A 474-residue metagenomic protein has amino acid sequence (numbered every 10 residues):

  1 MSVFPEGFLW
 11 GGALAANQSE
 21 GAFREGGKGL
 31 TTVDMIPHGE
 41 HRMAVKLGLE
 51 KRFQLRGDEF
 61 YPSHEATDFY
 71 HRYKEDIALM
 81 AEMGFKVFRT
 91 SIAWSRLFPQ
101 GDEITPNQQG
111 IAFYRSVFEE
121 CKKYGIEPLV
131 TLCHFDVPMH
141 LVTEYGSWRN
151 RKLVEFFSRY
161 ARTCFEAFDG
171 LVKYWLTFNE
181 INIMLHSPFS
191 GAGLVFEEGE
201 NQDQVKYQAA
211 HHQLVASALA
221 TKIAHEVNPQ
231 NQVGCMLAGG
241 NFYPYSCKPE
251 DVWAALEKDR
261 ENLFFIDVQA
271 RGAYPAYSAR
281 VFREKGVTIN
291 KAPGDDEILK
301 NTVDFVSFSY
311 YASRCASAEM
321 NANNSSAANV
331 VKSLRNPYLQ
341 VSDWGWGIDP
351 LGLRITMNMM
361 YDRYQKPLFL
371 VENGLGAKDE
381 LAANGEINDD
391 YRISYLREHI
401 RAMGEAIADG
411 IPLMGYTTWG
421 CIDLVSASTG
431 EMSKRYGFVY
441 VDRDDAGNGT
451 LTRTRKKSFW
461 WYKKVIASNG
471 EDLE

Functional and structural regions predicted by a protein language model:
M1-G57, Q100-D102, I111-E474: Active-site region of glycoside hydrolase catalytic domains
D58-R72, R149-K152: Active-site mouth loops of central-metabolism enzymes
E65-A78, P99, G110: Internal amphipathic alpha-helical repeat/solenoid segments
R72-A93, N301-V306: Catalytic domains of carbohydrate-active enzymes, especially glycoside hydrolases
K86, S95-L97, F135-V137: A short acidic, glycine/proline-enriched capping/turn motif at secondary-structure boundaries, especially helix N-cap
I92-P106: Glycine-rich, proline-tolerant flexible connector loops at the mouths of alpha/beta enzymes
